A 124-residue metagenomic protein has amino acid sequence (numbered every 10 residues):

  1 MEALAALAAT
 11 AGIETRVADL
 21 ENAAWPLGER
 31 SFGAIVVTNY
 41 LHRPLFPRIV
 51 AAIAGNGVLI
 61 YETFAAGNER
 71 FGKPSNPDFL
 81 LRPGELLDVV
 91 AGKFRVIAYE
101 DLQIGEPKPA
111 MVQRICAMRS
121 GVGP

Functional and structural regions predicted by a protein language model:
M1-A23: Class I SAM-dependent methyltransferase SAM/SAH-binding core
E21, W25-A34: A short acidic, Gly/Pro-enriched loop at the edge of an enzyme's catalytic core that lines a small-molecule cofactor
G33-T38, E62: Residues lining the SAM
Y40-A54: A short, conserved alpha-helix within the catalytic core of class I
N56-E69: Conserved beta-strand signature within the Rossmann-like core of class I S-adenosyl-L-methionine
E69-E85, E106-K108: Acceptor-substrate binding/catalytic loop of class I
P77-K93, I97-E100: Short alpha-helix
D101-P124: Core SAM-dependent methyltransferase catalytic element
